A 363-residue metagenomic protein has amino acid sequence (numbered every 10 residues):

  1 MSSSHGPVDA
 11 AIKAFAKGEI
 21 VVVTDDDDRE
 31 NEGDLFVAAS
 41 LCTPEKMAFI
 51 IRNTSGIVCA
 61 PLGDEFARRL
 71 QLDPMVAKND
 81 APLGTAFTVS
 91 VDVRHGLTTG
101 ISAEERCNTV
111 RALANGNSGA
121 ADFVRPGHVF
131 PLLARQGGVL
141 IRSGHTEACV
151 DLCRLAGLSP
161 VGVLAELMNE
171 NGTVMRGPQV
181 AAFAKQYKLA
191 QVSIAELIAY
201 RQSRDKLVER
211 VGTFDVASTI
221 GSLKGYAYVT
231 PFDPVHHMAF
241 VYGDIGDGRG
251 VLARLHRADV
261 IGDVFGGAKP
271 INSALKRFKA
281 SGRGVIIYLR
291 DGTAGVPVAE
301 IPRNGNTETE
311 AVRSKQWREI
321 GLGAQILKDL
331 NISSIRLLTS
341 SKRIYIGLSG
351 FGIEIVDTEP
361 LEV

Functional and structural regions predicted by a protein language model:
M1-V363: Catalytic domains of riboflavin
